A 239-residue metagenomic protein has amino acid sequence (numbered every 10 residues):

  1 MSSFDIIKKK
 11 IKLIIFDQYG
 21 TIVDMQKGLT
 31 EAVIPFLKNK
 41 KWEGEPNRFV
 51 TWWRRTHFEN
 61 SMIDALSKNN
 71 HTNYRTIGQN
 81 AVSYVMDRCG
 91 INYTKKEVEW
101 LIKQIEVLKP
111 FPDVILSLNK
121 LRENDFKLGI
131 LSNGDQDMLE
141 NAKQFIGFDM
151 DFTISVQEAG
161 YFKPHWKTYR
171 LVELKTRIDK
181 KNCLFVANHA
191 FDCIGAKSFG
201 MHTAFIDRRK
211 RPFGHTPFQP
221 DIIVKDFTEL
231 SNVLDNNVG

Functional and structural regions predicted by a protein language model:
M1-I14, I115, N119, L131-G239: Asp-based, Mg2+/Mn2+-dependent phosphohydrolase catalytic module
S2-R55, R88: Active-site neighborhood of HAD-like aspartate-dependent phosphohydrolases
E31-P35, W52, N80-Y84, L116 (+3 more regions): Alpha-helical elements of Rossmann-like donor-binding domains used by nucleotide-donor carbohydrate transfer enzymes
K38-E45, R88-Y93, I146-D149, R177: Short helix-capping segments at alpha-helix termini
R55-E99: A metal-dependent, Asp-based hydrolase signature
I91, F111, N124-F126, M201: Short phosphate-binding/catalytic loops that engage adenosine nucleotides
W100-V107: Surface-exposed cleft-lining segments at the edges of enzyme active sites
